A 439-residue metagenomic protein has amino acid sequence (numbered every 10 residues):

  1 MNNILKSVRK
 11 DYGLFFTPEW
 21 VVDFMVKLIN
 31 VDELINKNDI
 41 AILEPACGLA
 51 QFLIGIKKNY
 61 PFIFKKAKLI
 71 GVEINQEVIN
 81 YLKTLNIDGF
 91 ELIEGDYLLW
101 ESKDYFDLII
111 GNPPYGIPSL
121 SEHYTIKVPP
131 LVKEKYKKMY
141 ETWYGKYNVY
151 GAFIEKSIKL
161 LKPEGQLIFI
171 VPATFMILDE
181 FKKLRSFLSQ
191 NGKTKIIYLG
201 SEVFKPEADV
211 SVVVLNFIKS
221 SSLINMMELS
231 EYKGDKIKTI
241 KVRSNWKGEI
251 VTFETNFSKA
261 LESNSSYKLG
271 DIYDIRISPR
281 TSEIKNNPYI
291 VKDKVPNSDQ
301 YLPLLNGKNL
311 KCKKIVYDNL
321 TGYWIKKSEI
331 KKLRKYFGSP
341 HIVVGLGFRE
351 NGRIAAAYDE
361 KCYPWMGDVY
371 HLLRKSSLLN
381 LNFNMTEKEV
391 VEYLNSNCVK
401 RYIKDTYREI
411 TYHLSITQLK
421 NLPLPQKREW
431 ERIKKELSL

Functional and structural regions predicted by a protein language model:
M1-S7: N-terminal, positively charged/glycine-rich alpha-helical extensions of SAM-dependent methyltransferases
K10-F24, A46-I56, K66, I74-N80 (+3 more regions): Signature of N6-adenine DNA methyltransferases within the class I
W20-N36: Conserved alpha-helix/loop element of class I SAM-dependent methyltransferases that forms part of the SAM/SAH-binding
N38-A46: Conserved class I S-adenosyl-L-methionine
I40, D107, H341: Conserved acidic residues
I70: Conserved beta-strand positions in the Rossmann-like core of class I SAM-dependent methyltransferases
E94: Conserved residues in the N-terminal Rossmann fold of short-chain dehydrogenase/reductase
A260-S438: Polybasic, glycine- and aromatic-enriched phosphate-binding surface used to engage nucleic acids
